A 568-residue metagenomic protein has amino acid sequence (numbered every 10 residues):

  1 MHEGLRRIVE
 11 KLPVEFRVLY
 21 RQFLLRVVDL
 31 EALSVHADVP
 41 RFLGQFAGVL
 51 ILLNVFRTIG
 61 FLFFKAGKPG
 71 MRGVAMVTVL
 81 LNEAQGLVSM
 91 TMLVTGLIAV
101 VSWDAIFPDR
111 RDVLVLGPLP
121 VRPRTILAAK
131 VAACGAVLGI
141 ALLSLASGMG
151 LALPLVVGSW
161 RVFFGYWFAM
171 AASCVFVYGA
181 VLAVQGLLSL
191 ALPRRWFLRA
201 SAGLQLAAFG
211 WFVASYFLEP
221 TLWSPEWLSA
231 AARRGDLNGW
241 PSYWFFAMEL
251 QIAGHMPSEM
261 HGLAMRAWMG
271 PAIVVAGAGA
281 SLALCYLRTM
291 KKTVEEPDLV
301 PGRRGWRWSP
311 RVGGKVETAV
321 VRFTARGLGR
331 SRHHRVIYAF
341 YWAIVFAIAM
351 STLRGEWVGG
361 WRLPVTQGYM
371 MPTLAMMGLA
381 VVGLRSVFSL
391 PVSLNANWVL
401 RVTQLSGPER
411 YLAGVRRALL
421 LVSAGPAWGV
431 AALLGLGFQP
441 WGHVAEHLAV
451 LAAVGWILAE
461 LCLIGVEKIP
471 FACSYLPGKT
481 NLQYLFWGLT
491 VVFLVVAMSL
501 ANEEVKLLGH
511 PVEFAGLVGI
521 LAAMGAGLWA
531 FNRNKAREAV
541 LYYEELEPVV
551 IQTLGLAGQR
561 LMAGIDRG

Functional and structural regions predicted by a protein language model:
M1-G96, L145-L384, G429-L434, P440-G568: Transmembrane alpha-helical segments and their membrane-interface loop/helix boundaries that make up the transmembrane
R21, P108, V113-R124, G314-T318 (+1 more regions): Extended non-transmembrane interhelical loops and adjacent amphipathic helices of multipass membrane proteins
F46, N54, T58, T91 (+2 more regions): Nucleic acid-processing catalytic cores of prokaryotic defense/repair systems
I98-L119, L384-R401: Transmembrane helix boundary and interhelical loop/hinge segments in multi-pass membrane proteins
V100-S102, A133, V137, A169-S173 (+1 more regions): Alpha-helical transmembrane segments of multi-pass integral membrane proteins
W103, V113-L114, P118-A132, A136-I140 (+2 more regions): Structured, mid-chain assembly/scaffold modules that mediate subunit interfaces within large macromolecular complexes
P123-A152, G407-G435: Selective transmembrane-helix segments that form parts of the transport pathway or gating/packing helices in multipass
